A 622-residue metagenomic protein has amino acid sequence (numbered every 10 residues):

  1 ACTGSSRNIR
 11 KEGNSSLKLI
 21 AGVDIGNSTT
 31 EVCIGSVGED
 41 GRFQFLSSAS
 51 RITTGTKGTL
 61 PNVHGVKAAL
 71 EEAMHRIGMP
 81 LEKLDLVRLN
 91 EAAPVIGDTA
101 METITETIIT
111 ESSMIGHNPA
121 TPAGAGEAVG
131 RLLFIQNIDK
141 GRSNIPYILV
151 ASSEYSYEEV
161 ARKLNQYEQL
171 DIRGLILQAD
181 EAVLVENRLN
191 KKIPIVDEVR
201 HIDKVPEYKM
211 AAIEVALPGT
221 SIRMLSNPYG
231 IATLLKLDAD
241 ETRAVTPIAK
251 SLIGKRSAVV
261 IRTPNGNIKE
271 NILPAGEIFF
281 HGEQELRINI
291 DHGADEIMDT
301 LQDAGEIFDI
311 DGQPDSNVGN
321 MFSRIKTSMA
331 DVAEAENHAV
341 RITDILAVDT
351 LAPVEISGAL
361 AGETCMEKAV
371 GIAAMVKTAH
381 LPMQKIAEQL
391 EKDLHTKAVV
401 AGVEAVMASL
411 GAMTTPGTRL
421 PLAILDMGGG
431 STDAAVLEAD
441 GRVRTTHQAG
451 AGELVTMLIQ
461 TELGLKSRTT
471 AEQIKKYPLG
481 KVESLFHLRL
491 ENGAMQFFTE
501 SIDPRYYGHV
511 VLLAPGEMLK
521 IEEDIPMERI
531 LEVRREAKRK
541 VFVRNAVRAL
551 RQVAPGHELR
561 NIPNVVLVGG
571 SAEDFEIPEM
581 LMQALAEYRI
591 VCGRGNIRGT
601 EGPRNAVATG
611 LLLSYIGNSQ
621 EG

Functional and structural regions predicted by a protein language model:
A1-C2, R7-G22, V37-Q44, S50-P421 (+3 more regions): Nucleotide/phosphate-binding catalytic cleft detector across ATP-hydrolyzing and phosphate-transferring enzymes
V23-T29, N90-A92, A179, I424-T432 (+3 more regions): A short acidic Gly-Thr/Ser loop motif
T29-V32, I96-G97: Short N-terminal binding/cap micro-motifs at the start of the first secondary-structure element
V32, G41-T56, L420-L465: Glycine-rich phosphate-binding loop of actin/hexokinase-like ATP-binding domains
S467-L490: A short helix-loop
